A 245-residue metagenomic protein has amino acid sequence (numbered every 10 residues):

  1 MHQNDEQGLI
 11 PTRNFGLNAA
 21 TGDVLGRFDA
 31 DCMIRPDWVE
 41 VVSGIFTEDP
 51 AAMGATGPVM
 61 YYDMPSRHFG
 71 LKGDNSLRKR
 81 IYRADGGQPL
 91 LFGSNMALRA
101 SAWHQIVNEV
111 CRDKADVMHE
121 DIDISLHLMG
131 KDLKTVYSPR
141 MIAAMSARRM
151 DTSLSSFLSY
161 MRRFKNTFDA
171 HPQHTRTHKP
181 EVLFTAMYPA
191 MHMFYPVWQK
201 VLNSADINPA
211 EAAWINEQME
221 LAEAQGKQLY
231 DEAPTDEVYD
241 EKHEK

Functional and structural regions predicted by a protein language model:
Q3-A20: Glycine-rich, basic loop-to-helix element that forms the pyrophosphate-binding segment of sugar-nucleotide handling
T21-G22, F92-V107: Conserved nucleotide-sugar donor-binding and metal-coordinating catalytic region shared by glycosyltransferases
L25: Short aromatic/hydrophobic "clamp" motif used to bind/position activated sugar donors
D37-H68: Conserved donor NDP-sugar-binding/catalytic core segment of glycosyltransferases
G57-P58, F69-P89: Short, flexible, basic/aromatic active-site loop/helix in glycosyltransferases
A115-I124: Acidic donor-binding loop at a coil-to-helix junction in glycosyltransferase catalytic cores that engages
S138-S155: Active-site donor/metal-binding and catalytic loop motifs of nucleotide-sugar-dependent glycosylation enzymes
D169-K245: Terminal low-complexity segments of carbohydrate-biosynthetic enzymes
